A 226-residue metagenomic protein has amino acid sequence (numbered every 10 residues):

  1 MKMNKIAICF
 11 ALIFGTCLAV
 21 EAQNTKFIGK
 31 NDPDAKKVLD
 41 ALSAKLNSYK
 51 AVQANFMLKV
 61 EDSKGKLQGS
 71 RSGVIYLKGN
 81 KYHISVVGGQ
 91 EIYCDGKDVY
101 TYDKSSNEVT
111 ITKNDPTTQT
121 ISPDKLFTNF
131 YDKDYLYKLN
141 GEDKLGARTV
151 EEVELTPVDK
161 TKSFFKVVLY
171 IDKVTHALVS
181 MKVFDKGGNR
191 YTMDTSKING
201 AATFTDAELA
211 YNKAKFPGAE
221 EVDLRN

Functional and structural regions predicted by a protein language model:
M1-T25: Bacterial Sec-dependent N-terminal signal peptides
L18-L67, N80-K81, K215, E220-N226: N-terminal leader/targeting segments and the immediate start of mature chains
A22, Y135-N140, K144-R225: Gly/Pro-enriched, hydrophobic low-complexity segments that function as extracytoplasmic propeptides/linkers
K36-L39, S43, G96, D124 (+1 more regions): Extracytoplasmic/secreted envelope proteins and their assembly/folding machinery, especially bacterial periplasmic
L58-V60, V86-V87, K182-D185: Beta-turn initiation residues at beta-strand->coil junctions
V74-T120, Y191-T192: An acidic-aromatic
N114-T149: Flexible, surface-exposed loop/linker segments and immediately adjacent secondary-structure boundaries
